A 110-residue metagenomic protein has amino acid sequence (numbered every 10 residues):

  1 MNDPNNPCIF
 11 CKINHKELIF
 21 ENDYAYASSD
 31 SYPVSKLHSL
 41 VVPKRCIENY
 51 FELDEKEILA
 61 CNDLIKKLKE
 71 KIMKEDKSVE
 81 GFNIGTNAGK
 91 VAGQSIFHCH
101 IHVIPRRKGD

Functional and structural regions predicted by a protein language model:
M1-D110: HIT superfamily nucleotide-processing domains
